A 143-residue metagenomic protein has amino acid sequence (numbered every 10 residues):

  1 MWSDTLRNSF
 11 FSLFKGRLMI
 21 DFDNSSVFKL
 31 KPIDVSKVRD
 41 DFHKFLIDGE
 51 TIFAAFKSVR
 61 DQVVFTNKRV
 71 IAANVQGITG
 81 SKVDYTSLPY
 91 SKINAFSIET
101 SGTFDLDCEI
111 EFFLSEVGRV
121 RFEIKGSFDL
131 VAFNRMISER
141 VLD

Functional and structural regions predicted by a protein language model:
L13-V63, S127, V131-A132, D143: Anionic N-terminal interaction surfaces
F28, R60, V83, V120-E123: Short, flexible active-site loop motifs that bind/organize anionic cofactors or intermediates
D48-Q62, T66-D107, E111-L114: Phosphoinositide-binding peripheral membrane targeting modules
L114-L130: Canonical phosphoinositide-binding patch of PH/PH-like domains
I137-D143: Short, surface-exposed secondary-structure junctions/capping segments
